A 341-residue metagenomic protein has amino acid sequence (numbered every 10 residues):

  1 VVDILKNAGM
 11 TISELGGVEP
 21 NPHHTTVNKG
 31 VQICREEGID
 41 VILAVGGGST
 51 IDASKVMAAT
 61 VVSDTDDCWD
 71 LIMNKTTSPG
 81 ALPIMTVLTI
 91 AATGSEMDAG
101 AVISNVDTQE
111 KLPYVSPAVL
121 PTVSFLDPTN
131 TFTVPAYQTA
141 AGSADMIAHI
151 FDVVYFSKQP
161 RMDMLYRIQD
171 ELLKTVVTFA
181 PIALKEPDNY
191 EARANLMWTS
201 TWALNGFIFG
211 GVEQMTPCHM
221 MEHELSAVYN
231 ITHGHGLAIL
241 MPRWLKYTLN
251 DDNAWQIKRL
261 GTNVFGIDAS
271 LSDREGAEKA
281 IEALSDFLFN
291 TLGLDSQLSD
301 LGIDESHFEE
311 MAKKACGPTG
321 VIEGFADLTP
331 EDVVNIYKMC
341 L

Functional and structural regions predicted by a protein language model:
V1-V41, L298: ATP/NTP phosphate-donor binding region
V18-P22, S49, M57-V61, T89-A92 (+2 more regions): Acidic, glycine-rich active-site loops and adjacent beta-strand->loop/helix elements that engage anionic groups
K29-V31, T50-D64, M97-D98: Short Gly/Thr/Asp-enriched flexible loops that form oxyanion-binding sites at enzyme active sites
I39-K55, T89-S95, V228-I231: Glycine/serine-rich anion-binding loops at beta->alpha junctions that coordinate negatively charged ligand groups
V62-R161, W255, R259: A glycine/threonine-rich phosphate-anchoring loop and its flanking beta-alpha core in nucleotide/phosphate-binding
V153, S157-A283: Active-site segments that bind and position negatively charged phosphate/pyrophosphate groups
N263-L341: C-terminal charged capping/lid subdomain of soluble metabolic enzymes
